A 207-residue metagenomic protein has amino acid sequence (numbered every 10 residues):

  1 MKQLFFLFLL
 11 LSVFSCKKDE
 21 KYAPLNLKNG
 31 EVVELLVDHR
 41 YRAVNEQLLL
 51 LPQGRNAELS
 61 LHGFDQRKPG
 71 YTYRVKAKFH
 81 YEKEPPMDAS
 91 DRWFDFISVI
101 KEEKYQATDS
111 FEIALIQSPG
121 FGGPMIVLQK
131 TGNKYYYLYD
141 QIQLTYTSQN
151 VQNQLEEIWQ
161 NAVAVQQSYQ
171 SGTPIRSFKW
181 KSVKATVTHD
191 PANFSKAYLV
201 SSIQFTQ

Functional and structural regions predicted by a protein language model:
M1-L7: Sec-dependent signal peptide recognition, specifically the positively charged N-region followed immediately by
S12-S15: C-terminal motif of bacterial Sec signal peptides marking the signal peptidase cleavage site
K17-E20: Bacterial signal peptide processing site
G54-D65: N-terminal post-signal-peptidase region of extra-cytosolic proteins
G63-E102: Mid-chain, structured segments of secreted extracytoplasmic proteins
Y71-E82, Q167, S171-N193: Flexible glycine-rich surface loops and low-complexity tracts that mediate binding to linear polymers
P86-Y105, P191-Q207: OB-fold/S1-family single-stranded nucleic acid-binding modules
W93-L128: Surface-exposed beta-loop interaction hotspot
